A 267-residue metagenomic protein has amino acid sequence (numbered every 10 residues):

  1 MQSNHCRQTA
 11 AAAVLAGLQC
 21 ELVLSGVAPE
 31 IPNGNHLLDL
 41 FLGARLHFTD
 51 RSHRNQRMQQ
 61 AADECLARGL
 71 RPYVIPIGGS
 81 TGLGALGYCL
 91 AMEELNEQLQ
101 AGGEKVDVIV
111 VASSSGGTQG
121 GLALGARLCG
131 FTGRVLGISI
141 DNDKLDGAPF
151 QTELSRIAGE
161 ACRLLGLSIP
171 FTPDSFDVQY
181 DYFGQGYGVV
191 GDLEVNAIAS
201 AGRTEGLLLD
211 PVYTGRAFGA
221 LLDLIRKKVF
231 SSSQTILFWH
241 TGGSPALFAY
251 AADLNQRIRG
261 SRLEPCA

Functional and structural regions predicted by a protein language model:
Q2-A10, L15, S114-L122, G215-A220 (+1 more regions): Short glycine/serine/threonine-rich phosphate/pyrophosphate-binding segments that cradle anionic phosphate groups
H5-S52, L145-I157: Active-site-proximal loop->helix
T9-A12, A91-L95, L122-A126, I198 (+1 more regions): Buried hydrophobic packing segments
S25-G102, S168-G191, N196-A197: Small/polar-residue-rich loop-to-helix segments that shape phosphate-bearing ligand pockets
A85-D177, W239-A267: Glycine-rich phosphate/pyrophosphate-binding loop at beta-loop-alpha junctions
T172-S232: Active-site-adjacent helical/loop segments in soluble small-molecule enzymes
